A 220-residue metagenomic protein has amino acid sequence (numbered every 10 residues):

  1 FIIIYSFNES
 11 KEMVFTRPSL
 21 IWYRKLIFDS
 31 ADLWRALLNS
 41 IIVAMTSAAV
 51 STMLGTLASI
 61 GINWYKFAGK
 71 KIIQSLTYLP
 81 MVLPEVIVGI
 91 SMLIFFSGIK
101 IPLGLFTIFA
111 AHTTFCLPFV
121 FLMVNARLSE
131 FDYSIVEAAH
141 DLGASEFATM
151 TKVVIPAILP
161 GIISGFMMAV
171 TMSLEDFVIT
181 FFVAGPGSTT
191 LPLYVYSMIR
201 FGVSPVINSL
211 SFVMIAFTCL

Functional and structural regions predicted by a protein language model:
I2-S10, V120, I162-Y196: Non-cytoplasmic
N8-S47, R200-F201: Periplasmic/extracellular loop-to-transmembrane helix junction in inner-membrane transport proteins
L20, G69-K70, V86-C116, F147 (+1 more regions): Membrane-interfacial helix termini and adjacent extracytoplasmic/periplasmic loops of multi-pass transporters
Y23-D32, L174-L220: Interhelical loop and adjacent transmembrane-helix boundary motif in polytopic membrane transport permeases
W34, L38, I42-L54, A58 (+6 more regions): Hydrophobic alpha-helical transmembrane segments of multipass integral membrane proteins, especially permease/channel
R35-I42, S97-L117, G161, F166 (+1 more regions): Loop-to-helix entry region at the N-terminal start of transmembrane alpha-helices in multi-pass membrane transporters
M45-T77, I94, M150: Transmembrane-helix boundary motif in ABC transporter permease subunits
F121-N125, F131-Y133, A144-E175: Transmembrane alpha-helices
